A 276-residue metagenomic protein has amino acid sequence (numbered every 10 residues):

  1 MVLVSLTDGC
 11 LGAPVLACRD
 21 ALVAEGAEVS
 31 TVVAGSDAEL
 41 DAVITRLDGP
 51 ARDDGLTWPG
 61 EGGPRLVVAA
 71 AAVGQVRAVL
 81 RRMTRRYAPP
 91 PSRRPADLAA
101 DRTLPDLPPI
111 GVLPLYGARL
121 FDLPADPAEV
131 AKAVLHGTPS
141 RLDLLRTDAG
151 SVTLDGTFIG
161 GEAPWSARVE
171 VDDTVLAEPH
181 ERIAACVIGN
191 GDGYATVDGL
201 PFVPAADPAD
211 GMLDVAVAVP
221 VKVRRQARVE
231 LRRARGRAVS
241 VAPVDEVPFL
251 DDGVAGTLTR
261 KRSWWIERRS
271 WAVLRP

Functional and structural regions predicted by a protein language model:
M1-A70, R77-R86, P91-R93, E129 (+1 more regions): ATP/NTP phosphate-donor binding region
M1-S5, V29, R65-V67, P108-G111 (+3 more regions): Hydrophobic beta-strand segments of well-ordered beta-sheets in folded domains
V29, G150-T153, L176-A177, G256 (+1 more regions): Short, isolated positions in well-ordered beta-strands
A34-G35, R81-F202, A209: Catalytic core of DAGKc-family lipid kinases
P59-G63, L104-P105, P179, A209 (+1 more regions): Flexible, charged surface loops at secondary-structure boundaries
A71-A72, L115: Active-site-proximal beta-strand/loop segments in catalytic clefts of secreted hydrolases
A72-Q75, I159: Short glycine-rich anion-binding loops that position phosphate/pyrophosphate groups of nucleotides and phosphorylated
P201-P276: ATP/nucleoside-binding phosphotransfer catalytic cores, i.e., glycine-rich phosphate-binding loops
